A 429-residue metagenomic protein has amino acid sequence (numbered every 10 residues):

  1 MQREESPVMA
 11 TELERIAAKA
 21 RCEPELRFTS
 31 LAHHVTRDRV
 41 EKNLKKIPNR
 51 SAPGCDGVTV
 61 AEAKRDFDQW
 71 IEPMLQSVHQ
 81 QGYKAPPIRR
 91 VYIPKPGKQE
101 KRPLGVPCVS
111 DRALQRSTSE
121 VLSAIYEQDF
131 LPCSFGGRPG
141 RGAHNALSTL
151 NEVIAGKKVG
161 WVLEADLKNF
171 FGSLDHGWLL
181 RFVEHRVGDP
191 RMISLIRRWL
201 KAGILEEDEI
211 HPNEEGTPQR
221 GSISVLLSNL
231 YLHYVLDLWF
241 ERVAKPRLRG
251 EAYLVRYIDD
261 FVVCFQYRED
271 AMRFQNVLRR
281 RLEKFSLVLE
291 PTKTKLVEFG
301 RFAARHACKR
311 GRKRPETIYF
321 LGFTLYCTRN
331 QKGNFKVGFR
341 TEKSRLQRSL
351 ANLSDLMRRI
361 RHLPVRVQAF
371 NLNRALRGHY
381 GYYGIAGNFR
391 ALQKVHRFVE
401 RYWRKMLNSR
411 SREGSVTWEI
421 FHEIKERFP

Functional and structural regions predicted by a protein language model:
M1-P429: Non-catalytic terminal/accessory segments
